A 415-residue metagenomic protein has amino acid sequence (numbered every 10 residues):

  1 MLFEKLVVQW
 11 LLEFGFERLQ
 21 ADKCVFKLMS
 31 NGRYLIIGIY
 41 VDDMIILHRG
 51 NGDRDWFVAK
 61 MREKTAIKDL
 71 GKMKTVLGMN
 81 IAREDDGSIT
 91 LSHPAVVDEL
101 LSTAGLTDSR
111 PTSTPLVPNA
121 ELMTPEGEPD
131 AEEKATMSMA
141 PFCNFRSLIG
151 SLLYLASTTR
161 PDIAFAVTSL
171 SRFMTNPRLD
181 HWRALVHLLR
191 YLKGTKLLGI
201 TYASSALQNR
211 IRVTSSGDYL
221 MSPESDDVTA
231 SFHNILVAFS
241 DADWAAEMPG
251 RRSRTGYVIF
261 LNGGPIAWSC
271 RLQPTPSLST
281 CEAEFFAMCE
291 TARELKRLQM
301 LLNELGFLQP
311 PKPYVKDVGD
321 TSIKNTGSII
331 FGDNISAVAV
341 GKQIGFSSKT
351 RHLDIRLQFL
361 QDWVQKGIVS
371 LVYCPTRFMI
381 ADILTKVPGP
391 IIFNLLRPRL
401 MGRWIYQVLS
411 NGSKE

Functional and structural regions predicted by a protein language model:
M1, K5, L28-A66, A82-S92 (+2 more regions): Catalytic palm subdomain of template-directed nucleic-acid polymerases, centered on the conserved carboxylate motif
M1-K27, G32-L47, N51-W56, M137-F165 (+3 more regions): Conserved pre-motif C helix in the palm subdomain of viral-like polymerases
K5, S30, R110-E128, R252-S269: Reverse-transcriptase-like RNA-dependent polymerase core
V7, L11, G15, V25 (+21 more regions): Mobile genetic element proteins and their domesticated derivatives, centered on retroelements and DNA transposons
L70-R210, P375, L384-T385: C-terminal reverse transcriptase regions that engage the nucleic-acid substrate
F173, S231-I235, P274-E415: RNase H-like nuclease module associated with reverse transcription
R190-A242, K312-K324: Structured nucleic-acid-interacting core domains from mobile-element enzymes and related host factors, especially RNase
S240, F260-F286: A short, polar/acidic, helix/strand-boundary loop motif
